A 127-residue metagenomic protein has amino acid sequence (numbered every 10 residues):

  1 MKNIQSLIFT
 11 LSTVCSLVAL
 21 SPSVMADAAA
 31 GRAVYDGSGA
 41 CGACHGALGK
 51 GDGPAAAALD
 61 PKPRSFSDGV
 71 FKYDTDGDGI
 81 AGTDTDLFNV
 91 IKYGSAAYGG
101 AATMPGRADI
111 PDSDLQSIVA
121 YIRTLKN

Functional and structural regions predicted by a protein language model:
M1-S12: Bacterial N-terminal signal peptides that target proteins for export
D27-A47, A56, P63: Sequence/structural segment immediately N-terminal to covalent heme-attachment motifs in c-type and related
A28, V34-S38, Y98-A101, L125-N127: Short sequence/structural segments immediately N-terminal
C44-G51, K92-A96, G106-D109, R123-T124: Detector for the c-type heme attachment site
A56-V70, D74-D76, F88-Y93: Solvent-exposed helix-loop boundary motif
D74-L115: Axial heme c-ligation environment in periplasmic c-type cytochrome domains
